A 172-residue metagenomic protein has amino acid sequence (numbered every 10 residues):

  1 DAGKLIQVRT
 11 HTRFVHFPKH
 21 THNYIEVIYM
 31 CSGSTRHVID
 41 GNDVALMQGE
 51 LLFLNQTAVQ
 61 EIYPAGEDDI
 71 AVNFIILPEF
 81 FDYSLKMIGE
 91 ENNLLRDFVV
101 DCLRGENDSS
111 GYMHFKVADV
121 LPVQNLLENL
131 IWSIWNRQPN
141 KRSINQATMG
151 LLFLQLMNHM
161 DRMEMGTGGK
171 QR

Functional and structural regions predicted by a protein language model:
D1-L5, A65-W132: A hydrophobic/aromatic-rich effector-binding and dimerization subdomain of bacterial HTH-type transcriptional regulators
D1-T35, V44, G111: Generic protein-terminus/edge-of-domain signal
H11-F14, Q48-G49, T57, E79: Tight coil/turn sites that cap or link beta-strands
V15-H22, I62-A65, L85, K141: Short histidine-centered beta-strand/loop micro-motifs that create catalytic or ligand/metal-coordination sites
S34-R36, L52, Q56-E61, F80-D82: Histidine-centered metal-chelating micro-motifs
G41-Q56, P64-G66, I70: Short acidic-glycine-tyrosine-enriched beta hairpin
Y112-V117, I134-A147, L154-R172: Short, Lys/Arg-enriched, Trp-marked, Pro/Gly-tolerant hinge/linker segments that flank
